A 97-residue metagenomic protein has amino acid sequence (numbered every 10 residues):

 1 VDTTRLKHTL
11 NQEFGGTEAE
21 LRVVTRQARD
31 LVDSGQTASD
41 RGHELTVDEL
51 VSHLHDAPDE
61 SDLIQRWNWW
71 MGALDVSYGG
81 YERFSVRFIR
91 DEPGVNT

Functional and structural regions predicted by a protein language model:
V1-T97: Acidic, polar-rich N-terminal leader regions of halophilic archaeal proteins
